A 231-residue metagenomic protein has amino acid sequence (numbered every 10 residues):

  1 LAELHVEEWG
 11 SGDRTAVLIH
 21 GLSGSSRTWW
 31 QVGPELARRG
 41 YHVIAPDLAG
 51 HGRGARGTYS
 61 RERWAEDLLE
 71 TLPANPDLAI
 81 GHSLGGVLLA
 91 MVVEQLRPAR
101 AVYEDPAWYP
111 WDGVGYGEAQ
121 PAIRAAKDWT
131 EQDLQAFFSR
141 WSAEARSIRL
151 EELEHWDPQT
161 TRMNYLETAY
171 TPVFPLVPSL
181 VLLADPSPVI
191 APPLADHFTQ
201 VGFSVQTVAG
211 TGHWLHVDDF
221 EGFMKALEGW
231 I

Functional and structural regions predicted by a protein language model:
L1-A16, E35-Y41, L72, S139-E151 (+2 more regions): Alpha/beta-hydrolase fold catalytic core
E7-R53: Conserved HGGG/HGGXW glycine-rich cap/lid loop of the alpha/beta-hydrolase fold
R38, A45-I80: Active-site loop/oxyanion-hole signature of alpha/beta-hydrolase fold enzymes
G81-L89: Gly/Ala-rich beta-loop-alpha elbow adjacent to hydrolase catalytic centers
A90-W129: Flexible "cap/lid" loop of the alpha/beta hydrolase fold
D112-E118, R124-L176: Conserved alpha/beta-hydrolase catalytic His-Asp/Glu region
H155-G210, H216: Conserved serine/cysteine hydrolase catalytic core
V217-G229: Post-His helix in hydrolase/transferase enzymes
